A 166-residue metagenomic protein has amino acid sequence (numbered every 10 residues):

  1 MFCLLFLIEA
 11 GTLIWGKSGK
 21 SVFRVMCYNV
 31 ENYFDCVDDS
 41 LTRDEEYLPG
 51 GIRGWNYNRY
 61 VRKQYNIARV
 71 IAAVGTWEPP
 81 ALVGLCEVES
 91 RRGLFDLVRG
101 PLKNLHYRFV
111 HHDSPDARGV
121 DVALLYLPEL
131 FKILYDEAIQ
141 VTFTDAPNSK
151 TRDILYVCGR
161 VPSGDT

Functional and structural regions predicted by a protein language model:
M1-A10: Bacterial N-terminal signal peptides
I8, I14, I52, I67 (+4 more regions): Weak global preference for isoleucine
L13-N104, V110-V120: N-terminal, active-site-proximal structural segment of metallo-dependent hydrolase catalytic domains
V88-T166: Structured beta-strand-rich core segments of catalytic domains in phosphoester-bond hydrolases
